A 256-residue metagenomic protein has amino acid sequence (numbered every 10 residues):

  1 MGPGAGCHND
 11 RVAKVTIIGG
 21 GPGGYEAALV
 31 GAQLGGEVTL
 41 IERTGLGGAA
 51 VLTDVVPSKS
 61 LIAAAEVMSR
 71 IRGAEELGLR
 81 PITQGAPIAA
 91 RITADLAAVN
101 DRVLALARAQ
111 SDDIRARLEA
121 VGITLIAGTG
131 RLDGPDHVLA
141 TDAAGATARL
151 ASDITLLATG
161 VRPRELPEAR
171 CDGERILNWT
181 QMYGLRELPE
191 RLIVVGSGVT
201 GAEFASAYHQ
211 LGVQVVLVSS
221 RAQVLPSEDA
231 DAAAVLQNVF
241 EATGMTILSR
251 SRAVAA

Functional and structural regions predicted by a protein language model:
M1-A5: Compositionally biased, low-complexity flexible segments
H8-N9: Short, positively charged and aromatic/hydrophobic N-terminal segments
A13, L29-G36, I41-L188, R221-L225 (+3 more regions): Glycine-rich flavin
A13-L40, G201-Q210: N-terminal Rossmann-like FAD-binding beta1-loop-alpha1 element of flavoenzymes
I18-G19, I41, L157, V195-G196: Conserved N-terminal Rossmann-fold NAD(P)-binding element of oxidoreductases
G21, T129-R131, G198, S251-R252: Conserved acidic residues
G35, G212-Q214, G244: Glycine-centered short loops/turns at secondary-structure junctions
R186-E228: Rossmann-like NAD(P)H-binding beta-loop-alpha module
